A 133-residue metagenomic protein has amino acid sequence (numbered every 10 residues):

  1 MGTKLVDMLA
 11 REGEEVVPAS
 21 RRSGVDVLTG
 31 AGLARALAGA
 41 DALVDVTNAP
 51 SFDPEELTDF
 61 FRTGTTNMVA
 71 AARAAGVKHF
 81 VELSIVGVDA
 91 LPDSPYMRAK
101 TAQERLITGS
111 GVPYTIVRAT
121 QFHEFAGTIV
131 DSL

Functional and structural regions predicted by a protein language model:
M1-T3, S84: Alpha-helical hinge/cap motifs
T3-R22, L28-A31, A74-K78, D89-L133: Oxidoreductase cofactor-interface core, primarily capturing Rossmann-like NAD(P)-dependent enzymes
R11-A75, V86-P95: NAD(P)H-binding glycine-rich loop region in Rossmannoid oxidoreductase-like domains and their noncatalytic homologs
T47, V81-S84, R118-T120: Active-site beta-alpha turn of Rossmann-fold NAD(P)-dependent dehydrogenases/reductases
F52, F60-F61, F80, F122-F125: Phenylalanine-focused residue identity feature
